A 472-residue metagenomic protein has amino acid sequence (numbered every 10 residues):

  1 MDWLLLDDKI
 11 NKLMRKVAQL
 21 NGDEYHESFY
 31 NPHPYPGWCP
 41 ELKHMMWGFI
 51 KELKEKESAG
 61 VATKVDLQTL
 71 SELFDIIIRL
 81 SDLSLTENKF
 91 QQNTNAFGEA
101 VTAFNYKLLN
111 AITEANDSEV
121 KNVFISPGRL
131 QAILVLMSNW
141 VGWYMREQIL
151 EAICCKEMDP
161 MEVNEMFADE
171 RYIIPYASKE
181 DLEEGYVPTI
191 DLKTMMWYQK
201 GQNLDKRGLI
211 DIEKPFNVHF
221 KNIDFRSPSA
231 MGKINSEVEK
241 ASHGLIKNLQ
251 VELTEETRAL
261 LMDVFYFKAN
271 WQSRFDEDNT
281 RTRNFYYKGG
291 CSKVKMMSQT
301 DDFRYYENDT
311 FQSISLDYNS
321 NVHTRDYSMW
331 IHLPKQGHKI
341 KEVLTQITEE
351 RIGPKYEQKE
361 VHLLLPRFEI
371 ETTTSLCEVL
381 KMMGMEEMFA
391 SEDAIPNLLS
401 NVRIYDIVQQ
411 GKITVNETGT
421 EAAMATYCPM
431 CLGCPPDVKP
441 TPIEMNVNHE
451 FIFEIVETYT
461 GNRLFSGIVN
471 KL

Functional and structural regions predicted by a protein language model:
D2-E24: Short terminal alpha-helical segments
W3-I10, P34-L53: Short amphipathic alpha-helical heptad-repeat segments
L4, D8, F29, K341-E342: Gram-negative host-targeted secretion-system effectors, predominantly Type III and Type IV, recognized via long
N11, A18, K51, I77-R79 (+1 more regions): Residues marking helix boundaries in flexible regions
L13, V17, M46-S58, L70: Leucine-/aliphatic-rich long alpha-helical segments
G22-P36, E55-L67: Charged, low-complexity interaction regions
H33, F74-L472: Secretory/exported precursors with cleavable N-terminal leaders
P40, H44, T63-S71: Short, charged, amphipathic alpha-helical segments
